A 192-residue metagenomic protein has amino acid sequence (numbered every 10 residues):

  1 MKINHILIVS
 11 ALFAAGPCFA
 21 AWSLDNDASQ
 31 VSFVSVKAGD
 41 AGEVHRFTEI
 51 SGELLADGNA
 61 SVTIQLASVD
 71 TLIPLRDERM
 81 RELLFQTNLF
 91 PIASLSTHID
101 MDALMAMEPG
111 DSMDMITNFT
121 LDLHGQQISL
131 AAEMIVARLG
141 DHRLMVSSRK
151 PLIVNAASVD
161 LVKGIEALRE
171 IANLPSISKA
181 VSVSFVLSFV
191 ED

Functional and structural regions predicted by a protein language model:
M1-L7: Bacterial N-terminal signal peptides that target proteins for export
I8-F13: Hydrophobic helical h-region of N-terminal Sec-dependent signal peptides in bacterial secretory/periplasmic proteins
A15-P17: N-terminal signal peptide c-region/cleavage motif recognized by signal peptidases
A20-D192: Low-complexity, acidic/polar, glycine-enriched regions of mature
